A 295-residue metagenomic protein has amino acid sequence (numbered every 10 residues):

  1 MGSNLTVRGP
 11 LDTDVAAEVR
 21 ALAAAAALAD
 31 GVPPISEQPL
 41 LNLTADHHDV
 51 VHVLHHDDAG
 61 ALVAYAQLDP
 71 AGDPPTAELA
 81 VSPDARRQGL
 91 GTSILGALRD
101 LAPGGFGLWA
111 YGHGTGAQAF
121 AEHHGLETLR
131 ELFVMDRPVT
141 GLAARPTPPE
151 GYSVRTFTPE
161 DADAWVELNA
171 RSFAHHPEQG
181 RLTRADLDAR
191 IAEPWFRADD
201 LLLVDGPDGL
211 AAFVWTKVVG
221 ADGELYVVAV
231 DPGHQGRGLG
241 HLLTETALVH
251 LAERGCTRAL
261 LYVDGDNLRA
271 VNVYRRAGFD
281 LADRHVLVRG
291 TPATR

Functional and structural regions predicted by a protein language model:
M1, P70-T76, P83-G151, V288: Acyl-donor-binding surface of acyltransferase catalytic domains
M1-L41, T147-Q179: Short amphipathic alpha-helix that is part of the acyltransferase structural core
R8-D14, A23-A102, G107, P207 (+1 more regions): Conserved donor-binding loop and adjoining core beta-sheet/short helix segment in diverse acyl/aminoacyl transferases
A61-A64, L129-F133, A211-A212, G240 (+1 more regions): A structural microfeature
V81, V228-V230, V263: Hydrophobic adenine-recognition pocket in adenosine-nucleotide-binding enzymes
R87-L101, V230, G236-E253, N272-R276: Conserved acetyl-CoA-binding loop-helix of GNAT-fold acetyltransferases
H123-A143, T246-V249, R254-R295: Active-site/acyl-donor-binding loops of N-acyltransferases
H175-V218, P232: Phosphate-binding active sites in nucleotide-utilizing proteins
